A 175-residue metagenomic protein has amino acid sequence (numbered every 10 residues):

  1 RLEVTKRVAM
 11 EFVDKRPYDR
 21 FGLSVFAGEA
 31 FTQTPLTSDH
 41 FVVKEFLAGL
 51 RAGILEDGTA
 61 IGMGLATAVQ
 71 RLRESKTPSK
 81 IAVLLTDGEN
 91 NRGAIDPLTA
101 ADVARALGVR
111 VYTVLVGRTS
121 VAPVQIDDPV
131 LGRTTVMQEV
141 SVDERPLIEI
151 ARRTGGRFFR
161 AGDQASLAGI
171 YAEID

Functional and structural regions predicted by a protein language model:
R1-K80, A94-D96: Membrane-embedded segments
S24-A27, L85-G88, V114-G117, A161-Q164: Active-site-proximal beta-strand/loop segments in catalytic clefts of secreted hydrolases
S38, A60, V142, G162-S166: Short beta->alpha linker loops
S38-E45, P146-E149, G169: Generic alpha-helical secondary structure signal
R51, G132-V136, R157-F159: Short hinge/gating elements
E56-T59, S79-I81, G88-R153, Y171: VWA/integrin I-like adhesion module and closely mimicked acidic/polar interface patches used
R157-D175: Juxtamembrane amphipathic/hinge helix adjacent to a transmembrane helix
